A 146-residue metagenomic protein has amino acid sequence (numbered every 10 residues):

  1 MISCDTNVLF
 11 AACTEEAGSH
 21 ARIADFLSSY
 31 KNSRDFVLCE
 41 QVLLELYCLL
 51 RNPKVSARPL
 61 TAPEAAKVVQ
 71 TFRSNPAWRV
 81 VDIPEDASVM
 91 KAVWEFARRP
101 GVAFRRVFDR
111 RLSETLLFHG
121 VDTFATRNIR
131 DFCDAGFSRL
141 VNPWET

Functional and structural regions predicted by a protein language model:
M1, R110-T146: Acidic, PIN/NYN-like endoribonuclease modules and their adjacent C-terminal/linker elements
M1-L38, L50-V68, D134: Short, well-structured N-terminal submotif of metal-dependent ribonuclease cores
N7-V8, Q41, R111, R130: Alpha-helix/helix-capping structural signal
N32-S33, N75, P100, A135: Structured helix-beta-strand junction loops
L38-L44: Aromatic- and histidine-enriched alpha-helix N-cap/loop-to-helix transition segments that scaffold the rims
L50-F96: Active-site-proximal, substrate-binding regions of enzyme catalytic domains and RNA-binding/basic surfaces
A77-R127: Active-site neighborhoods of divalent-metal-dependent phosphate/nucleic-acid chemistry enzymes
